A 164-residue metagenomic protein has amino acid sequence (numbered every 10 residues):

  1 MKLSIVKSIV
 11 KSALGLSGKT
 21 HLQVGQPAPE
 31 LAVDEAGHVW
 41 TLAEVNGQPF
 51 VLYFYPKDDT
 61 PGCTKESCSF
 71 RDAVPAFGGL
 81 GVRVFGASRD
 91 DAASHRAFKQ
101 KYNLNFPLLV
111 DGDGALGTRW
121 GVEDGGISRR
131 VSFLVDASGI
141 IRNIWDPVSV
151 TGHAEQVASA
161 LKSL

Functional and structural regions predicted by a protein language model:
M1-L164: Chalcogenol-based redox active-site neighborhoods
